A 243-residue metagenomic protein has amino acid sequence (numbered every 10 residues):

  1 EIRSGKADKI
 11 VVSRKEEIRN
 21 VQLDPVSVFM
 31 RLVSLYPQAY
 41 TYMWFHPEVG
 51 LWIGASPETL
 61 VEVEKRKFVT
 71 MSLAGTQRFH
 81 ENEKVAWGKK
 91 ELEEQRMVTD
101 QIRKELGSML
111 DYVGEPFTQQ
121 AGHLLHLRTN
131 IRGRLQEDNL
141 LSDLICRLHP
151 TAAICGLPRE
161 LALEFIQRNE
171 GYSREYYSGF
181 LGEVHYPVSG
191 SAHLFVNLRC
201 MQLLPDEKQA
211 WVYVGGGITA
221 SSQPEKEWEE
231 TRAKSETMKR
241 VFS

Functional and structural regions predicted by a protein language model:
E1-E17, V28, Q101-K104, N139-S142: Alpha/propeptide regions of enzymes that mature by internal proteolysis
R3-A7, P37, G107, Q167-G171 (+2 more regions): Generic secondary-structure signature for well-ordered alpha-helical cores
D8-S13, W44-H46, E115, S142 (+2 more regions): Short coil/turn segments at secondary-structure boundaries
R14-M97, V188-G215: An anion-binding catalytic pocket shared by soluble metabolic enzymes
R19, V69-R168, E236, S243: Contiguous alpha-helical scaffold segments within structured protein domains that host functional hotspots
R134-S243: Conserved hydrophobic core element of enzyme catalytic domains
